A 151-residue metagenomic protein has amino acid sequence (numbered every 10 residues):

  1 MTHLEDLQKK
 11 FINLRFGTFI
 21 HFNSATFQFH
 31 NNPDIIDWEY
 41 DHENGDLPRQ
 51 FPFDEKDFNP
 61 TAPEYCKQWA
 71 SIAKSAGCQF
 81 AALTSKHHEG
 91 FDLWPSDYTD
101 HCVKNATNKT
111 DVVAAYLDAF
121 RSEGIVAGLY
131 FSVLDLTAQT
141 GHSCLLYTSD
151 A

Functional and structural regions predicted by a protein language model:
M1-D34: N-terminal carbohydrate-binding accessory modules
F16-I20, A81-L83, A127-L129: Hydrophobic faces of well-ordered beta-strands that scaffold small-molecule active sites in alpha/beta enzyme cores
T18, A73, F120: Conserved, mostly hydrophobic/aromatic
Q28-H42, F91-N108, T137-L146: Aromatic- and acidic-residue-enriched segments that line the glycan-binding/catalytic groove of carbohydrate-active
L47-Y65, P95-T110, L146: The substrate-binding groove and active-site-proximal loops of carbohydrate-active enzymes, especially glycoside
C66-K86: Catalytic domains of carbohydrate-active enzymes, especially glycoside hydrolases
V126-Q139: Aromatic-lined carbohydrate-recognition surfaces of secreted/lumenal glycan-active proteins
Y147-A151: Conserved small/polar residues in nucleotide/adenosyl-binding loops
